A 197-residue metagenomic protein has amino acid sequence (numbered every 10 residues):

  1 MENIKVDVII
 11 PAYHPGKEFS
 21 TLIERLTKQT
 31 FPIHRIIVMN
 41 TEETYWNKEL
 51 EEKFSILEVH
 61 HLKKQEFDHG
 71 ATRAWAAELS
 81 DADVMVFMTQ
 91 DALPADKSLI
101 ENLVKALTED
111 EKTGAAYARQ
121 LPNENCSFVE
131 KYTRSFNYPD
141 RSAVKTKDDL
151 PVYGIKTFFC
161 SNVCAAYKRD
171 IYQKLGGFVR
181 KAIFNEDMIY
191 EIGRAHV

Functional and structural regions predicted by a protein language model:
I4-D7, R35, I189: Cell-envelope/extracellular polymer assembly enzymes that use nucleotide-activated donors
P15-K28: Short, well-formed alpha-helical segments that are part of the catalytic scaffolds of diverse glycosyltransferases
I33-E43, L62: Short beta-strand/loop segment that forms part of the nucleotide-sugar
M39-K48, A92-L93: A conserved acidic beta->alpha catalytic loop
K63-S80: Glycine-rich, basic loop-to-helix element that forms the pyrophosphate-binding segment of sugar-nucleotide handling
M85: Short aromatic/hydrophobic "clamp" motif used to bind/position activated sugar donors
L93, K97-K131: Conserved donor NDP-sugar-binding/catalytic core segment of glycosyltransferases
K147-Y167, I183, I189: A recurrent flexible, glycine/aromatic-enriched loop bordering the glycosyltransferase active site that acts as
